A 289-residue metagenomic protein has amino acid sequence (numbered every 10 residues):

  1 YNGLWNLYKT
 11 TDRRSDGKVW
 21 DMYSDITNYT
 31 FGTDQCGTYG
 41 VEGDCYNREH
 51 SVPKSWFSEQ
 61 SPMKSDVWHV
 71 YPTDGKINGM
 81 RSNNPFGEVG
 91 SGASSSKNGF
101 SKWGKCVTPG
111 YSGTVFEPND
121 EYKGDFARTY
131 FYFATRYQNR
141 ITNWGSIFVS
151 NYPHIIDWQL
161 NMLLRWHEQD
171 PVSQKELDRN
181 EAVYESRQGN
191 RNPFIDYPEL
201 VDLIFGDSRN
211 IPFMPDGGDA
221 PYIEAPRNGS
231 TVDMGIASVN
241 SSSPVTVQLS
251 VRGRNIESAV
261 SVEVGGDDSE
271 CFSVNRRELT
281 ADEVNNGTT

Functional and structural regions predicted by a protein language model:
Y1-Y39, L163: Aromatic-lined ligand-binding clefts that engage carbohydrates, nucleic acids, or primary amines
S15, R187, N240-S242: Short, surface-exposed loop/turn motifs at beta-strand boundaries within globular domains
D16, E42-C45, P226-N228, D268: A short, polar/charged loop/turn motif at coil->beta-strand junctions and beta-hairpin connectors
M22, F194, M234, F272 (+1 more regions): Short clusters of hydrophobic/aromatic residues that line enzyme substrate/ligand-binding pockets
C36-D219: Domain-level detector of nuclease and nuclease-like folds in predominantly extracellular/periplasmic contexts
V70, S243-V245, T289: Hydrophobic core residues within well-ordered beta-strands of beta-rich domains
G217-I256: Long, low-complexity ectodomains and other extracytoplasmic segments of secretory-pathway proteins
P221-S230, R254-T288: Surface-exposed binding patches on compact interaction domains or structured appendages
